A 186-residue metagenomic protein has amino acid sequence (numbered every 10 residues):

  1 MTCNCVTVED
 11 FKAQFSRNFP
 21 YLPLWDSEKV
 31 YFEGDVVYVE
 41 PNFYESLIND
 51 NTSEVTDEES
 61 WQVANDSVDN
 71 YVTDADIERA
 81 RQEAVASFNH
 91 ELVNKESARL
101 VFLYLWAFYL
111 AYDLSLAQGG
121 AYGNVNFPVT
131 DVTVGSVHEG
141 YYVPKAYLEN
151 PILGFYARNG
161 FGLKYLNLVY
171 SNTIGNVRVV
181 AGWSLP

Functional and structural regions predicted by a protein language model:
M1-F43, T52-V101, L153-P186: Conserved short "hinge" loops at termini or chain/domain junctions
P23-K29, L114-N124: Short linear motifs in intrinsically disordered
S46: RNA substrate-recognition surfaces in RNA-acting enzymes
L100-S115: Short, hydrophobic/amphipathic alpha-helical patches that form generic packing surfaces within helical domains
G119-A146: Short, exposed interaction segments that mediate macromolecular assembly or regulatory contacts
H138-G162: Short cationic/low-complexity microdomains
